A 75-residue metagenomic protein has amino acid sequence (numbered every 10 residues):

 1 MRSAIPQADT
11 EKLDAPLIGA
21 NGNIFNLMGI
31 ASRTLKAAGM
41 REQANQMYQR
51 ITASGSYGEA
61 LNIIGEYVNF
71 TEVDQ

Functional and structural regions predicted by a protein language model:
M1-Q75: Long, contiguous binding/interaction regions
